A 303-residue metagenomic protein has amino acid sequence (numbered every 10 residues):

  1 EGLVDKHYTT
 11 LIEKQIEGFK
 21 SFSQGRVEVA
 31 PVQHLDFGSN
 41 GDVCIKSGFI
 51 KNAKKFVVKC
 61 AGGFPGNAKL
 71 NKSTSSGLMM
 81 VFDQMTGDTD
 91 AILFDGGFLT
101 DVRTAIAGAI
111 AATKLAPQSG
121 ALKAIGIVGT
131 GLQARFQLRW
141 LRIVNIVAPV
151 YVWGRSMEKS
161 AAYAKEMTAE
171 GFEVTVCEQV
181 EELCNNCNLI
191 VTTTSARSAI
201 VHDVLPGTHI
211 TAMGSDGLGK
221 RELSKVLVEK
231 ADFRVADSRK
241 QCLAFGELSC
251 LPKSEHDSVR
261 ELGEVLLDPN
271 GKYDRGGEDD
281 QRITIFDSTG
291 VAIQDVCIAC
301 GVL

Functional and structural regions predicted by a protein language model:
E1-D101, A107-A109, A116, I293-V296 (+1 more regions): N-terminal ligand-binding/catalytic initiation module
G2-L3, G219-L303: Adenosine-phosphate binding glycine-rich loop
L115-A124, I146, L205-P206: Short helix-loop-beta connector
I125-G126, T284: Conserved beta-strand elements of the Class I
G129-G131: Glycine-rich Rossmann-fold phosphate-binding loop(s) that bind the pyrophosphate of adenine dinucleotide cofactors
A134-R135: N-terminal Rossmann-fold NAD(P) dinucleotide-binding loop
I143-T168: NAD(P)-binding Rossmann-fold cofactor-contacting core
F172-K253: Rossmann-like adenosine-cofactor binding region
